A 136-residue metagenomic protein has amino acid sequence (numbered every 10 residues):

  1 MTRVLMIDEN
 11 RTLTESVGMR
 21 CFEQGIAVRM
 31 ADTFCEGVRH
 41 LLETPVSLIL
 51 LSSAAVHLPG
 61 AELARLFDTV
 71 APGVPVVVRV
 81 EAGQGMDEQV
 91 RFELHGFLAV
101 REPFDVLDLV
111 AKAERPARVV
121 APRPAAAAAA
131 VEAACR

Functional and structural regions predicted by a protein language model:
D8: Conserved acidic carboxylate
R11-R29: Two-component/phosphorelay signaling modules centered on CheY-like receiver
D32-L48, S52: Acidic, metal-coordinating helix/loop segments flanking the phosphotransfer/catalytic sites of two-component signaling
S47, L51-V70, V80-E88: Conserved phosphotransfer microenvironments
E62, V78-V100, L107: Alpha4 helix (beta4-alpha4-beta5 surface) of REC/receiver domains from two-component response regulators
E114-A130: The C-terminal output helix
